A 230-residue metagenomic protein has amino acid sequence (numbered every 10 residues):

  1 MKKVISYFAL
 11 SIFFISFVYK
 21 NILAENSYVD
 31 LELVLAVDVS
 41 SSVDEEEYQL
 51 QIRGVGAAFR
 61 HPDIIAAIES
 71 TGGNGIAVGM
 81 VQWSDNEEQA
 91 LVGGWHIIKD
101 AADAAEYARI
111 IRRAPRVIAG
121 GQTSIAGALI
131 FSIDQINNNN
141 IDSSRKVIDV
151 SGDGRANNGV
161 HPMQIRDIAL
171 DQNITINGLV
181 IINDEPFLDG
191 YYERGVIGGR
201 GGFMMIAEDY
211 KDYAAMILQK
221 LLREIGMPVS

Functional and structural regions predicted by a protein language model:
Y7-S16: Bacterial N-terminal signal peptides
V18-E25: Sec/Tat signal peptide C-region and signal peptidase I cleavage site
S27-G94, S132, V147-S151, N177-L179: Von Willebrand factor
A36-E46, V78, G94-I97, R112-Q122 (+3 more regions): Second-shell loop/turn segments in exported
I68, G154-G195: VWA/integrin I-like adhesion module and closely mimicked acidic/polar interface patches used
A90, I97-I98, A102-K146, G178-L188 (+2 more regions): Von Willebrand factor
R116, G120-D171, L222, G226 (+1 more regions): Exposed acidic/Ser/Thr-rich ligand/metal-binding surfaces
I181-V229: Von Willebrand factor A/integrin I-like adhesion domains
